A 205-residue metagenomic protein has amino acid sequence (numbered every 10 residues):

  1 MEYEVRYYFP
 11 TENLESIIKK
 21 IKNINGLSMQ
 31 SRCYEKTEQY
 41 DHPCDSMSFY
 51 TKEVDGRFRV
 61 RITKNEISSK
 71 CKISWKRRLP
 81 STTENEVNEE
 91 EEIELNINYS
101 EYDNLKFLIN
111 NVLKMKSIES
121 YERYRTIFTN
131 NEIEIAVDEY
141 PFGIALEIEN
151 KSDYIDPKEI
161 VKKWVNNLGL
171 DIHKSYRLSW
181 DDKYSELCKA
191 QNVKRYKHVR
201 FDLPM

Functional and structural regions predicted by a protein language model:
M1-E132, S175-M205: N-terminal strand-loop-strand beta-hairpin
E12, D153-D156: Secondary-structure boundary elements
V60, I73, F128, I135-V137 (+3 more regions): Generic hydrophobic secondary-structure signal
P80-S81, G143, Y154-I155: Short, surface-exposed beta-strand-loop junctions and turns on beta-sheet-rich folds
E92, N150-S152, N166: Intrinsically disordered, low-complexity segments enriched in glycine/proline and serine/threonine
E119-S152: Conserved, surface-exposed functional patches that form binding/active-site neighborhoods
D156-K174: Long, well-ordered alpha-helical scaffolding segments within enzyme catalytic domains, especially pronounced
